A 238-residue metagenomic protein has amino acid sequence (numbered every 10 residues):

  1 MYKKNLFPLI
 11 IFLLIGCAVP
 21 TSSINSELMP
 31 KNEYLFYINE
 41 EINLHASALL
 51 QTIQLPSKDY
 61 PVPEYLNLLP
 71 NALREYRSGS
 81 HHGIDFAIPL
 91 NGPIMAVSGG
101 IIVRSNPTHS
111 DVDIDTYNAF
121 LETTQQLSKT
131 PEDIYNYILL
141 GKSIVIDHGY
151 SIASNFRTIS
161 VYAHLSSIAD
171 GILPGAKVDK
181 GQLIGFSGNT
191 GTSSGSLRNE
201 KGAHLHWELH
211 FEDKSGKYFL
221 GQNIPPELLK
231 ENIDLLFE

Functional and structural regions predicted by a protein language model:
M1-N5: Positively charged n-region of N-terminal signal peptides that target proteins for export
P8-L14: Bacterial N-terminal signal peptides
P20-K142, G149-I152, K180, S193 (+1 more regions): Surface-exposed, glycine-biased beta-strand/turn segments
T21-I24, K31-E40, N155, D170-A176 (+2 more regions): Acidic, glycine-rich catalytic/binding loops that coordinate metals and/or anionic ligands
D85, I94-A96, I144-D147, S160-V161 (+2 more regions): Structural recognition of the beta-strand scaffold that forms the well-ordered cores of secreted hydrolase catalytic
P89, M95-A96, H148, N155-G181: Short histidine-centered loop motifs in beta-beta connectors
R104, H164-S167, N189: A residue-level detector for short acidic-glycine micro-motifs
